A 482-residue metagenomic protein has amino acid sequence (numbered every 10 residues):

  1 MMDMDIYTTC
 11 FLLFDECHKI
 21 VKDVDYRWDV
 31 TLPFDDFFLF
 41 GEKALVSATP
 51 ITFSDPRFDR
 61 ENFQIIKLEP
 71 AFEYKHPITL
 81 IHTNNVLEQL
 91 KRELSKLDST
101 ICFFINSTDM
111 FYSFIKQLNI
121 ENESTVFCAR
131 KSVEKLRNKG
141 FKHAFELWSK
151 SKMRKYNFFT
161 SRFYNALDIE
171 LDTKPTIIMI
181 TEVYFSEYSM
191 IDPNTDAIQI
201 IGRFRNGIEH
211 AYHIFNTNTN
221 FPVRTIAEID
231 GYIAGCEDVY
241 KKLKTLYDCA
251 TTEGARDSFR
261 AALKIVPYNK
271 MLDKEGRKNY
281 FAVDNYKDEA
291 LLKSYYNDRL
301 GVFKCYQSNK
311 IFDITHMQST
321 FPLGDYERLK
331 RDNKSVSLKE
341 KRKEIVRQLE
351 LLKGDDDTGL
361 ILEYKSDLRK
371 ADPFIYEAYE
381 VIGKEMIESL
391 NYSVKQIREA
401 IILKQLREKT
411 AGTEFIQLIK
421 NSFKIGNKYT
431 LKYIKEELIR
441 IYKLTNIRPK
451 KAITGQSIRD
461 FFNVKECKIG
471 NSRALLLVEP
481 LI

Functional and structural regions predicted by a protein language model:
M1, S151-A166: Conserved two-lobed SF2 helicase motor
M1-M2, K139-W148: Inter-Walker segment of RecA-like/P-loop motor cores
M2-E42: SF2 helicase catalytic motif II
A48-L94: Interdomain hinge/linker at the junction between the two RecA-like core domains of SF2 helicases
L90-N119: Conserved strand-helix element at the start of the C-terminal RecA-like helicase core
D168-E182: A short beta-strand element within the Helicase C-terminal
Y184-E209: Conserved SF2 helicase motif VI
G231-I482: The feature captures the C-terminal accessory region of ATP-dependent helicases and related nucleic-acid translocases
